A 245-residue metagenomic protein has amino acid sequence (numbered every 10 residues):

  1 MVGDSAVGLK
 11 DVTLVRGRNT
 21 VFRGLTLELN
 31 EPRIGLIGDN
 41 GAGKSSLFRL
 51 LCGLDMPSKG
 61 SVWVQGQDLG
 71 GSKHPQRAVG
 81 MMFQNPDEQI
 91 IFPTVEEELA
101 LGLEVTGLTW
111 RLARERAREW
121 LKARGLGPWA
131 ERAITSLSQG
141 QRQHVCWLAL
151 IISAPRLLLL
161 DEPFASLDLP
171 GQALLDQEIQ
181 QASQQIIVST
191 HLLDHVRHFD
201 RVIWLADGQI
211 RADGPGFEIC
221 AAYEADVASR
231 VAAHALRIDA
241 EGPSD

Functional and structural regions predicted by a protein language model:
V7, V21-G24: Conserved structural motif at the start of ABC-family nucleotide-binding domains
C52: Helix-to-loop junction immediately C-terminal to a conserved catalytic motif
G60-G71, P75-R77: Conserved ABC transporter NBD signature motif
R111-W129: Conserved ABC ATPase "signature" region
A133-L137: Conserved ABC ATPase signature
L158-E162, L167: Catalytic Walker B motif of ABC-type/P-loop ATPase nucleotide-binding domains
Q209-A233: Conserved beta-strand-loop-alpha-helix hinge in the C-terminal portion of ABC ATPase nucleotide-binding domains
